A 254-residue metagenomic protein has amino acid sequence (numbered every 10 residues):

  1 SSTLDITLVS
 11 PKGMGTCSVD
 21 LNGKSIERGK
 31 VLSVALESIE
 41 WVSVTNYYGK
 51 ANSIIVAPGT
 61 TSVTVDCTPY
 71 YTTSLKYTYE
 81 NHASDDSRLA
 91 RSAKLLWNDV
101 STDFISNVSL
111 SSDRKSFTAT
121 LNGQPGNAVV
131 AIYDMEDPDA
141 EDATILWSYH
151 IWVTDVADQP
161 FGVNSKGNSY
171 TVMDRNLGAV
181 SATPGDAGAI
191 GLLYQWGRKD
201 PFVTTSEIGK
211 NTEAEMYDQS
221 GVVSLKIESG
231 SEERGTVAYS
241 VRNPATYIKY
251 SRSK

Functional and structural regions predicted by a protein language model:
S1-S92, W97-V108, N127-V129, D134 (+2 more regions): Extracytoplasmic cysteine-anchoring/structural motifs
S112-P125, V129: Extracellular/luminal low-complexity segments enriched in Ser/Thr/Pro
A128, D158-K254: Short aromatic-cysteine micro-motif
